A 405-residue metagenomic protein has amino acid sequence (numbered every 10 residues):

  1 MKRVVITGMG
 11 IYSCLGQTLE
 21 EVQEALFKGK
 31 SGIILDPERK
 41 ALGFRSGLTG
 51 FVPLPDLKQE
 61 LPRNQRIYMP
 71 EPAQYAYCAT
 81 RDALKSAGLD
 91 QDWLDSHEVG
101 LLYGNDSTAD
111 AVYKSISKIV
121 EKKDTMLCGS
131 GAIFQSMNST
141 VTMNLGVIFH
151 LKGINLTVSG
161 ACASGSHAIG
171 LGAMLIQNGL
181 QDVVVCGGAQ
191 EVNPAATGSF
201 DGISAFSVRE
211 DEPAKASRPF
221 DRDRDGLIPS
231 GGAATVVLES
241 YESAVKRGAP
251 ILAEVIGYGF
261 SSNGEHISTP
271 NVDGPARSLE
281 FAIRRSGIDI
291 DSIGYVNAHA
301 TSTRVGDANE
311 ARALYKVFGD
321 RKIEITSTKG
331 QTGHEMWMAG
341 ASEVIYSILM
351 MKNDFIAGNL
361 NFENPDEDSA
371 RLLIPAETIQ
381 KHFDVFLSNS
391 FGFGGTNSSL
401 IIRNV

Functional and structural regions predicted by a protein language model:
M1-Q65, A87, E242-E254, I345-L360 (+1 more regions): ACP-dependent fatty acid/polyketide chain-elongation machinery
R3-T7, K30-L35, D211-S286, G294-Y295: Condensing-enzyme catalytic core mediating Claisen C-C bond formation in acyl metabolism
I6, E21, F27-G160, A189-T197 (+1 more regions): Conserved beta-ketoacyl condensing-enzyme motif
G8, L26, T80, L101 (+10 more regions): Conserved small-residue
E20-F27, D110-T125, L175-N178, S199-E210 (+3 more regions): A glycine- and small-aliphatic-rich helix-loop capping segment at beta-alpha/alpha-beta transitions that lines
A76-L89, N138-V141, G146-F149, N155-A189 (+3 more regions): Active-site-proximal alpha-helical scaffold in enzymes
K123-G129, G170, M174, E191-K246 (+1 more regions): Glycine-/small-residue-rich "gating" segment that lines the acyl/pantetheine channel and substrate pocket
L180-D225, Y258-V272, A298-D307, K322-L372: Acyl-CoA/ACP chain-elongation machinery
